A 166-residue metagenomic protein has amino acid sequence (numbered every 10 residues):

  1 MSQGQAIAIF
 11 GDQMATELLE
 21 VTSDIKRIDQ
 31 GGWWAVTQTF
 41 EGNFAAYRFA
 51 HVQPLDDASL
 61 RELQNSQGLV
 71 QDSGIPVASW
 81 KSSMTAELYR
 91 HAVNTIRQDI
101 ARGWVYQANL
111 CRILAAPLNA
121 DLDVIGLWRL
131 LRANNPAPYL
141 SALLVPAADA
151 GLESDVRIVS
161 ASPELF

Functional and structural regions predicted by a protein language model:
M1-F166: Extended alpha-helical targeting/anchoring segments, especially N-terminal organellar/secretory targeting helices
